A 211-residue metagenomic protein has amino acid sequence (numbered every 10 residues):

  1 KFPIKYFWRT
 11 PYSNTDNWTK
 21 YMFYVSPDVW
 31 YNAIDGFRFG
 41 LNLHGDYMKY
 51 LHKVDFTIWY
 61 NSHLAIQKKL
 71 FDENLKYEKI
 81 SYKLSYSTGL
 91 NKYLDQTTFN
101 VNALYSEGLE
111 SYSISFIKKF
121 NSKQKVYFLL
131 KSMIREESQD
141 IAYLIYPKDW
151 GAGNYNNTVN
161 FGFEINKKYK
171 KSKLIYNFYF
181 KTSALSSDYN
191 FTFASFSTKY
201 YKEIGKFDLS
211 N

Functional and structural regions predicted by a protein language model:
K1-K92, V101, K118, Y146-S172: Outer-membrane beta-barrel initiation region
W18-M22, V29-D35, N42, D95-N211: Transmembrane beta-strand segments of outer-membrane beta-barrel domains in Gram-negative and organellar OMPs
